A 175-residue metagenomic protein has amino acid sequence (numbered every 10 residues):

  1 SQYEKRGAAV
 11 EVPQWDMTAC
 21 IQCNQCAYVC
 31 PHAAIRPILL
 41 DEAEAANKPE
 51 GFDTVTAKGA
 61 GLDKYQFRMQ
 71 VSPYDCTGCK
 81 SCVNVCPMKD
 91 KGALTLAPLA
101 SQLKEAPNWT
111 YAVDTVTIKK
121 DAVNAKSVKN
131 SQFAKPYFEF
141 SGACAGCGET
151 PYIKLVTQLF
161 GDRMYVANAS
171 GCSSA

Functional and structural regions predicted by a protein language model:
S1-C76, V83-Y165, S170-A175: Ferredoxin-type iron-sulfur electron-transfer modules and their immediate structural context
